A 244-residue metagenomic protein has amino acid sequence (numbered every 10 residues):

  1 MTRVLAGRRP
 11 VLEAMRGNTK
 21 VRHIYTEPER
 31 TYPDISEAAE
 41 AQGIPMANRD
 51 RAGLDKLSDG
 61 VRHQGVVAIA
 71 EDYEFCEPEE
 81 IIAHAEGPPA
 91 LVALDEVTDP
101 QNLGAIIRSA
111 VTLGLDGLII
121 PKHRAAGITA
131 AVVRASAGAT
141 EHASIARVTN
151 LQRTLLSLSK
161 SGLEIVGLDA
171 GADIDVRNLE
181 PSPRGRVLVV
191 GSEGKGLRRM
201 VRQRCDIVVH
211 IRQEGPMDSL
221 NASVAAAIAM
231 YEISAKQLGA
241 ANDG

Functional and structural regions predicted by a protein language model:
M1-A83, G244: N-terminal positively charged helical leader segments and presequences
L12, G17-N18, T112, G117 (+2 more regions): Structured adenosyl-cofactor binding patch, chiefly the S-adenosyl-L-methionine
L12, R16, K20, R30-T31 (+1 more regions): RNA substrate-binding interface of SAM-dependent RNA methyltransferases
E29, R51-G53, H123-A125, E193-K195 (+1 more regions): Short, acidic/turn-prone active-site loops that include or flank metal/cofactor- and phosphate-binding residues
M46-D50, S144-Q152, V209: Short acidic-hydrophobic, aromatic-tinged amphipathic segments that line or gate anion-handling sites
Q64-V67, R134-A139, S182-R186: Short, hinge-like loop/turn segments at secondary-structure boundaries
E79-A85, S157-S159, R177-S182: Short amphipathic alpha-helix with an adjacent loop that forms part of the alpha/beta core around
V166-N221: Active-site/ligand-binding-proximal alpha/beta "capping" segment
